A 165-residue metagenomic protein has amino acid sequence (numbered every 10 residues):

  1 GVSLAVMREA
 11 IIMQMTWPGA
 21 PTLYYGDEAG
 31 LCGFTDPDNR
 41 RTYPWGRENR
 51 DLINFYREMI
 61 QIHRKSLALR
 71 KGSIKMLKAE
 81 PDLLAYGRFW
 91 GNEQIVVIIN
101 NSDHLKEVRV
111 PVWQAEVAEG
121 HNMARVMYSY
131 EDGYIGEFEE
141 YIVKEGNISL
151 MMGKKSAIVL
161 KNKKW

Functional and structural regions predicted by a protein language model:
G1-P21, A29, L69, K78-P81 (+2 more regions): Alpha-amylase-like alpha-glycosidases and glucanotransferases acting on alpha-linked glucans and related
I11-R50: Aromatic/acidic polysaccharide-binding cleft in carbohydrate-active enzymes
Q14, G26-E28, M59, V96 (+2 more regions): Conserved, mostly hydrophobic/aromatic
A20-L23, E93-V96, A157: Beta-sheet entry/capping signal
Y43-L77: Aromatic- and carboxylate-lined catalytic core of secreted/periplasmic carbohydrate-active enzymes
L77-V117: Carbohydrate-binding surface patches
R125-E145: Solvent-exposed beta-strand/loop surfaces of large extracellular or lumenal domains
F138-W165: C-terminal beta-strand-rich structural cap/linker in extracellular carbohydrate-active enzymes
